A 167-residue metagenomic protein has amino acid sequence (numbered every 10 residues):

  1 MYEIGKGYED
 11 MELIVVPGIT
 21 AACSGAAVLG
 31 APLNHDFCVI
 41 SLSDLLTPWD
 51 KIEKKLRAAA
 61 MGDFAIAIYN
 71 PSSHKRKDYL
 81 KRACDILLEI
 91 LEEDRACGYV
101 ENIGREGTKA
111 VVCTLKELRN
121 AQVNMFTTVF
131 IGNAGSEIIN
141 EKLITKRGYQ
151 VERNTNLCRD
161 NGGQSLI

Functional and structural regions predicted by a protein language model:
M1-G62: Class I SAM-dependent methyltransferase SAM-binding "motif I" and its flanking Rossmann-like core
M61-I167: A contiguous loop/helix-start segment that scaffolds small-molecule binding in enzyme catalytic cores
